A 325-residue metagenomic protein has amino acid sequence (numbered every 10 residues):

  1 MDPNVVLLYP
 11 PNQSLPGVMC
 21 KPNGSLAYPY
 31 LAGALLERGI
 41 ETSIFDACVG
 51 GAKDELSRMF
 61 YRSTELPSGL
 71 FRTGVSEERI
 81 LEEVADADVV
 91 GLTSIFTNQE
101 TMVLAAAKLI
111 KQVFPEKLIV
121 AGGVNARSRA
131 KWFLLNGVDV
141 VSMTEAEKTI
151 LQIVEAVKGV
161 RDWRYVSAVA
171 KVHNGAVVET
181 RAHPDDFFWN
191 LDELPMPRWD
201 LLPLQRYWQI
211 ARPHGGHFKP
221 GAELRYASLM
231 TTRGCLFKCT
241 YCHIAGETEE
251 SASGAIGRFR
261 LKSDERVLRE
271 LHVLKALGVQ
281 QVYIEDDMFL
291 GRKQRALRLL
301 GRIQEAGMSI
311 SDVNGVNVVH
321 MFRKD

Functional and structural regions predicted by a protein language model:
V6, P11-M19, V172-T231: N-terminal [4Fe-4S]-dependent radical SAM core
Y9, I44-C48, N314: Residue-level recognition of beta-strand->loop/alpha-helix junctions
Q13-L26, I95-E100: A short, glycine/small-residue-rich beta-strand->loop->alpha-helix junction that serves as a flexible
N23, P197-D325: Radical SAM [4Fe-4S] cluster-binding motif and immediate context
N23-L35: Short catalytic helix/loop segments, enriched in acidic residues and glycine and frequently bearing histidine
A34-L35, E41-G51, G69-F188: Glycine-rich beta-alpha loop elements in corrinoid/cobalamin-binding modules across cobalamin-dependent enzymes
G51-L66: N-terminal beta-loop-helix "entrance" segment that forms/cooperates in small-molecule cofactor or anionic ligand
